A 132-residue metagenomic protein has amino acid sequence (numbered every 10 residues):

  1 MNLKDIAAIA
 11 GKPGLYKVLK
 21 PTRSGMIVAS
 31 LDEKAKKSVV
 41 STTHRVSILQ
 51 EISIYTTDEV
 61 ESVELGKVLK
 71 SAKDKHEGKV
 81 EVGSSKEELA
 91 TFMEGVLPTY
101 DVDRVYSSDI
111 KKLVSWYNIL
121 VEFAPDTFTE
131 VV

Functional and structural regions predicted by a protein language model:
M1-V80: The feature represents the first ordered module of a protein
D58-S62, K79-K86, D103-I110: Conserved phosphate/pyrophosphate-binding and hydrolysis machinery centered on Walker-type P-loop NTPases, extending
L69-K75, E81-L97: Short acidic, glycine/tyrosine-flanked loop/strand segments centered on an H-E-D-like triad
E88-V132: C-terminal charged interaction modules
